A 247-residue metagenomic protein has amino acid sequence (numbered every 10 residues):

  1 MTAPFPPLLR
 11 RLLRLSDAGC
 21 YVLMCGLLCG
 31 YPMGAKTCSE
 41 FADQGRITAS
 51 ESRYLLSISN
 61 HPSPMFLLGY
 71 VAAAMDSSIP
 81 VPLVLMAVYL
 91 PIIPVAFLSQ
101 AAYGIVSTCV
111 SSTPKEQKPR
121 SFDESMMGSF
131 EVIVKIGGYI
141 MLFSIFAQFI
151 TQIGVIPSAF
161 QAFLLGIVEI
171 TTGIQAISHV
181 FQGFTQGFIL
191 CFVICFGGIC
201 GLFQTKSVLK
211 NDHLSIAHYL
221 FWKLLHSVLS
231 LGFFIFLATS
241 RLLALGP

Functional and structural regions predicted by a protein language model:
M1, M126-I194: Transmembrane helical segments that form the transport core of multi-pass membrane transport proteins
P7-G19, S107-S121, L165-T171: Juxtamembrane inter-helical linkers in multi-pass membrane proteins
L12, Q44, S78, A101-C109 (+5 more regions): Membrane-interface elements of multi-pass transporters and channels
L12-D76, L164-H179, F188-L209: Alpha-helical membrane segments and immediately flanking helix-loop junctions that form or couple to the substrate/ion
M24-C25, C29, I58, L83-P94 (+8 more regions): Hydrophobic faces of alpha-helical transmembrane segments in multi-pass integral membrane proteins
P64-G69, Y89-I93, T185-P247: C-terminal transmembrane helix pair
D76-P80, E116-E124, G128, V132 (+7 more regions): Membrane-helix interfacial "entry" motifs
P82-P157, G246-P247: Selected transmembrane alpha-helices and immediately adjacent juxtamembrane segments of polytopic inner-membrane
